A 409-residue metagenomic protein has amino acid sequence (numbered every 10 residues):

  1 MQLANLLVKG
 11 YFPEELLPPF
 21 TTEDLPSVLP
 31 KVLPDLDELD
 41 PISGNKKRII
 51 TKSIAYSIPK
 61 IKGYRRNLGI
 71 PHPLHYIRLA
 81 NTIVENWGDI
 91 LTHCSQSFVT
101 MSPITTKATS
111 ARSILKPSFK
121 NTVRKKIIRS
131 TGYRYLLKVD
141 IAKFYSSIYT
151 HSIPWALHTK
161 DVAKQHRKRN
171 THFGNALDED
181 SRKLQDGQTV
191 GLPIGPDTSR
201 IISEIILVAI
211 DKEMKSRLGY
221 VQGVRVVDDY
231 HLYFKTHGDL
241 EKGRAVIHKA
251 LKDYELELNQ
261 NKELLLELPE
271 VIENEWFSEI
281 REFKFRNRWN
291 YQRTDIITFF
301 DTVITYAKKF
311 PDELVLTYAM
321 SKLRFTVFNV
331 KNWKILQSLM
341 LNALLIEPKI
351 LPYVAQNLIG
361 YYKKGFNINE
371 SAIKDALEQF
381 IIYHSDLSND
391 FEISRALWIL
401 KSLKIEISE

Functional and structural regions predicted by a protein language model:
M1-H172, A176-P196: Conserved two-metal-ion catalytic palm core of "right-hand" nucleic acid polymerases, unifying RNA-dependent RNA
Y11, G219-Y220, L256: Short aromatic/hydrophobic-glycine micro-motifs
N67, P71, Q222-V224, E257: Short, surface-exposed helix-loop/turn micro-motifs enriched in polar/charged residues
L79-I90, L157, I210-M214, L218 (+1 more regions): Hydrophobic, Leu/Ile/Phe/Ala-enriched alpha-helical segments that form helix-helix packing faces
P103-S118, H158, H248, D253-L256 (+2 more regions): Short flexible/disordered coil segments
R124-V227, Y233-E241, N290-E409: Conserved polymerase palm-domain catalytic core
H237-T298, T302-T305: Polymerase palm active-site segment centered on the conserved acidic dipeptide of motif C
